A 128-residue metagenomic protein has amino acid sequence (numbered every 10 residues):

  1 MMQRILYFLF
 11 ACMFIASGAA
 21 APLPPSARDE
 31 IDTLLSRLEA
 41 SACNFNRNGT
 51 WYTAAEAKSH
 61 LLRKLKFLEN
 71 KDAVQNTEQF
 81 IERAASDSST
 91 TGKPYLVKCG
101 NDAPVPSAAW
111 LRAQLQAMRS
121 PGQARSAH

Functional and structural regions predicted by a protein language model:
M2-L9: Sec-dependent signal peptide recognition, specifically the positively charged N-region followed immediately by
F8, A19-A20: Elongated fiber/stalk and passenger scaffolds
I15-S17: N-terminal signal peptide c-region/cleavage motif recognized by signal peptidases
A21-S41: Short N-terminal segments immediately surrounding and downstream of signal-peptide cleavage
L23, G49-H128: Compact alpha-helical subdomains of small soluble proteins
T33-L35, A42-N48, K58: Function-determining sites in protein domains
